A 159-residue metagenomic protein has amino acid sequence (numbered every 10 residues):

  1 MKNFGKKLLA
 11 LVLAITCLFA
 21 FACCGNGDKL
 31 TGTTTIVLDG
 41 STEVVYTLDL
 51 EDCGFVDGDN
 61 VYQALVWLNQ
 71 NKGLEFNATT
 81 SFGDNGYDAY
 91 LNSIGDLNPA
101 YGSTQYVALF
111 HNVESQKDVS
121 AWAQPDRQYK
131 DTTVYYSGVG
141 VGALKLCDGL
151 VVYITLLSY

Functional and structural regions predicted by a protein language model:
M1-T31: Gram-positive cell-envelope targeting signals
C24-Y159: Ubiquitin-like/PB1-type beta-grasp interaction modules and other compact soluble beta-rich domains
